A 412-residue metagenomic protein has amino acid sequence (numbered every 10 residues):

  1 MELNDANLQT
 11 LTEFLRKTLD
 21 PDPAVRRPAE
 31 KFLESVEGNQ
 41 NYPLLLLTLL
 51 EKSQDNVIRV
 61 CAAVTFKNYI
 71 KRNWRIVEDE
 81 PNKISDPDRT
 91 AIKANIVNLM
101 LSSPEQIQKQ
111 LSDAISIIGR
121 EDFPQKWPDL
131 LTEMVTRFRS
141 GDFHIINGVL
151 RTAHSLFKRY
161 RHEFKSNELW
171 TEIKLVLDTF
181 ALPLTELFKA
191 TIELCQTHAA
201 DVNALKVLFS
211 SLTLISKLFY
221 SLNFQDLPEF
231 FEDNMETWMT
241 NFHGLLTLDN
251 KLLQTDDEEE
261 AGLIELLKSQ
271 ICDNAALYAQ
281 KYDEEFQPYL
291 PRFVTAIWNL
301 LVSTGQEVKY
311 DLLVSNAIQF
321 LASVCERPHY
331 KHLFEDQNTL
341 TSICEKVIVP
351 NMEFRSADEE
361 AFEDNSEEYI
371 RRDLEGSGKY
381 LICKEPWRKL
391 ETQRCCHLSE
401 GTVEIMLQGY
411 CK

Functional and structural regions predicted by a protein language model:
M1-K412: Karyopherin-beta/Importin-beta family HEAT-repeat alpha-solenoid scaffold
